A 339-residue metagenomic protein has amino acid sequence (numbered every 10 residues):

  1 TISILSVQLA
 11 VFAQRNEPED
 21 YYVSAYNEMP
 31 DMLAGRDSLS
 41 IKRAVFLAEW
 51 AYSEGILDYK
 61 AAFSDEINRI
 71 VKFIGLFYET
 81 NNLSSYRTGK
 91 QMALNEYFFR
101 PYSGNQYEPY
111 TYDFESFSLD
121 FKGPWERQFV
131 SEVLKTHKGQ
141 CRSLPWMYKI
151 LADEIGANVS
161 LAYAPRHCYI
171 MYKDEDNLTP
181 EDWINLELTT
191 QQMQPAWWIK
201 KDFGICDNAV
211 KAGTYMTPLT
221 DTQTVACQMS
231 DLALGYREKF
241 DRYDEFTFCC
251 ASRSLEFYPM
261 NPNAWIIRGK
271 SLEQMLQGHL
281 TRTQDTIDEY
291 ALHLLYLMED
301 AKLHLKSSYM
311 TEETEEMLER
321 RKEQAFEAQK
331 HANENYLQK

Functional and structural regions predicted by a protein language model:
T1-Q8: Bacterial N-terminal signal peptides
V11-R15: Boundary at the C-terminal end of the N-terminal hydrophobic targeting segment
K42-S131: Secondary-structure boundary elements
Y107-C168: Active-site neighborhood of thiol-dependent amide/isopeptide-bond enzymes
S143-K211: Hydrophobic/aromatic-rich core segments of domains that either
D202-V210, K239-C250, L294: Helix-turn-helix repeat elements of alpha-solenoid scaffolds
K211, T217-K239, M260-T281, T311-H331: Amphipathic alpha-helical repeat scaffolds of TPR domains
D244-S252, T281-S308: Alpha-helical repeat scaffolds
